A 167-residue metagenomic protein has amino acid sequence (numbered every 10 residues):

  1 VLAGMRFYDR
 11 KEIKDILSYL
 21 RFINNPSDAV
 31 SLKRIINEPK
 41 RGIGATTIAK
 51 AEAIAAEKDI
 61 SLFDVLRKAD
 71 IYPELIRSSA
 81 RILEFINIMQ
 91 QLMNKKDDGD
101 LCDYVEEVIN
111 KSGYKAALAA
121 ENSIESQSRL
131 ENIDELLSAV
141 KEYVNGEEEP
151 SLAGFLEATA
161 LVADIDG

Functional and structural regions predicted by a protein language model:
V1-F7, I16: Conserved RecA-like ASCE P-loop NTPase motor core of nucleic-acid helicases/translocases
R10, L17-G167: Conserved helicase C-terminal RecA-like lobe
